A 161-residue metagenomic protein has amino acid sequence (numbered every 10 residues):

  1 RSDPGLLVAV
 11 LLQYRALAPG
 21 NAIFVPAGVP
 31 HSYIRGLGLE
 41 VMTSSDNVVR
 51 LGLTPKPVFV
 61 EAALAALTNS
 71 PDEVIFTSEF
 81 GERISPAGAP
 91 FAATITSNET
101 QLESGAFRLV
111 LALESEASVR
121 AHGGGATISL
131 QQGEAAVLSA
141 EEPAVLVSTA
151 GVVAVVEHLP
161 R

Functional and structural regions predicted by a protein language model:
R1-P19: Conserved AWS/pre-SET-to-SET junction and N-terminal core of the SET lysine methyltransferase domain, specifically
S2-P4, I34-L37, N98-A126, Q131-G133: Glycine- and acidic-residue-biased ligand/ion/polar-headgroup-sensing regions
L12-Y14, G81-E82, A93, F107 (+3 more regions): Short, acidic/polar N-cap/turn motifs at the starts of alpha helices
Y14-V25, V29-Y33, T96, A121-A144: Short acidic-glycine-tyrosine-enriched beta hairpin
V29-M42, D46, S129-Q131, A140-R161: Ligand-binding loop in jelly-roll beta-barrel domains
G36-R83: C-terminal, non-catalytic macromolecule-binding modules
F76-Q101, A106: A short glycine-rich, His/Asp/Glu-containing loop-to-beta-strand
A92-A93, R108-L113, A135-V137, V152-E157: Ordered hydrophobic segments in well-structured contexts
